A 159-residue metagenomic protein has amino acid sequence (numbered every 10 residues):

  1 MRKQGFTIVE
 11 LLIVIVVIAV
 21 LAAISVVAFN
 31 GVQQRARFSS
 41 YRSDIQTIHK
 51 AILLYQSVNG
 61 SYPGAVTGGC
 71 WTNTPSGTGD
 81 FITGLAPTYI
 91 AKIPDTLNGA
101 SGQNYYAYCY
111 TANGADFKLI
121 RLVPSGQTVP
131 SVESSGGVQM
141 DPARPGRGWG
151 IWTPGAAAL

Functional and structural regions predicted by a protein language model:
R2-F29: N-terminal single-pass transmembrane signal-anchor helix
V26-Q46: Aliphatic-rich helix starts adjacent to a transmembrane/signal segment
L53, S57-S125: Extracellular/periplasmic head regions of type IV pilus-like filament subunits
N113-L159: Short, surface-exposed interaction loops/tails
